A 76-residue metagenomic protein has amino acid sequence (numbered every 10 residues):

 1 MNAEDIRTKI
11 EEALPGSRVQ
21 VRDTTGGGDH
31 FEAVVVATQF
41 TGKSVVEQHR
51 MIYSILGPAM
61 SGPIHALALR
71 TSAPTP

Functional and structural regions predicted by a protein language model:
M1-G28: N-terminal first-folded block
R7, T41-P76: C-terminal structural segments of small proteins and small subunits
G28-D29, S44: Gly/Ser/Thr-rich beta-alpha loop segments that engage phosphate groups in nucleotides
D29-E32, P76: Short, solvent-exposed polar/charged micro-motifs at secondary-structure junctions
V34-V36: Short hydrophobic/aromatic beta-strand micro-patches that form the beta-sheet surface supporting nucleotide- or nucleic
